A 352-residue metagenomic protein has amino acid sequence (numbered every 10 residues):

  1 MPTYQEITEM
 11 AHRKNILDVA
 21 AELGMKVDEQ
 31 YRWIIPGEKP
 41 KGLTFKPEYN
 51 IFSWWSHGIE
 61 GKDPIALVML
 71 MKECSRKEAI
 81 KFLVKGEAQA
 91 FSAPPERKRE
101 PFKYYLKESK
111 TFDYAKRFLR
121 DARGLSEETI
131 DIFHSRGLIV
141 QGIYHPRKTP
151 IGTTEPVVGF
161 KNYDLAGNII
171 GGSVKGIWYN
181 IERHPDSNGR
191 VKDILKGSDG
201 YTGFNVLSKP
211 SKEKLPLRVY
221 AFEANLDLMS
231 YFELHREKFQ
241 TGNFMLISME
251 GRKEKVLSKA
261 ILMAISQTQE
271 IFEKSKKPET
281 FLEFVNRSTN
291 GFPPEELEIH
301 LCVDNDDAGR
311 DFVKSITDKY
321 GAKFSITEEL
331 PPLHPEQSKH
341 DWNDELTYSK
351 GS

Functional and structural regions predicted by a protein language model:
M1-I7, S53-W55, G61-K62, E233-S352: TOPRIM fold recognition
M1-Q89: N-terminal structured subdomain of primase-like DNA metabolism proteins
K46, S208-L215, S288-E296: Flexible, charged surface loops at secondary-structure boundaries
W54, V68, L119, F160 (+4 more regions): Terminal peptide-recognition signature
L70, L228-E237: Short active-site loop/helix that positions an aromatic residue
K81-K107: Intrinsic-disorder/low-complexity linker and hinge segments
K98-N205, K209: Basic, glycine-enriched DNA-binding surface that flanks or lies within the catalytic cores of DNA
L217, A221-A224: Conserved mixed alpha/beta catalytic, RNA-binding, or beta-rich assembly cores of soluble enzyme, regulatory
